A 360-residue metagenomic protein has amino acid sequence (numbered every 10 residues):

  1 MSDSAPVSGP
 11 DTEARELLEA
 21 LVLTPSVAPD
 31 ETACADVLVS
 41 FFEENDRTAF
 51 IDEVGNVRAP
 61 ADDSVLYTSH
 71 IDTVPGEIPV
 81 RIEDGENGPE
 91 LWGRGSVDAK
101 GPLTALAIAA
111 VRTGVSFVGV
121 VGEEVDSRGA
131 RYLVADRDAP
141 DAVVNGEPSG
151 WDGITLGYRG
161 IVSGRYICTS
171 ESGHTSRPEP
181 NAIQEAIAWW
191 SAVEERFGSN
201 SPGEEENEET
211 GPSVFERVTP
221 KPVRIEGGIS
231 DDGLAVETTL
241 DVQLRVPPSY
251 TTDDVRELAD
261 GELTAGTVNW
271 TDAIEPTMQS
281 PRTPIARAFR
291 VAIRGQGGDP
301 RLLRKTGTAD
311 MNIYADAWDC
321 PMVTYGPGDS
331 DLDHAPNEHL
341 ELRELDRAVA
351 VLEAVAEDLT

Functional and structural regions predicted by a protein language model:
S2-A99, D329: Acidic/His- and Gly-rich active-site-bordering loop/insert found across diverse amide/peptide-bond hydrolases
A20, Y132, I313-D316: Well-formed, non-transmembrane alpha-helical positions, independent of function
E43-R47, E53-G55, P60-V65, A110-S116 (+4 more regions): Short glycine/proline-enriched coil/turn segments at helix->beta-strand junctions
L66, L91, D141-N145, S163-R165 (+1 more regions): Short glycine-aspartate micro-motif
G85-P89, A109-V120, A139, E195-P202 (+1 more regions): Phosphate-handling active-site elements
W92-T104, E123-E124, P180-I183, H339-D346: Short, conserved micro-motifs enriched in small and acidic residues
T104-S163, I167: Acidic/histidine-rich catalytic neighborhood of metal-dependent amide-processing enzymes
G157, R165-T360: Metal-dependent amide/peptide-bond hydrolase catalytic core, centered on the "pita-bread" metallohydrolase fold
